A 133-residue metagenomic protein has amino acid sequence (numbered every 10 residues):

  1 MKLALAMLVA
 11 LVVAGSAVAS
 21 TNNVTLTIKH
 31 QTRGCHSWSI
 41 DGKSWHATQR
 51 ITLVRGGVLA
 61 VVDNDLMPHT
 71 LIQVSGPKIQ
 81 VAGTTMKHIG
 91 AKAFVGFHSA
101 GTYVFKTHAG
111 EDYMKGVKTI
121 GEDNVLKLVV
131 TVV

Functional and structural regions predicted by a protein language model:
M1-L5: Bacterial N-terminal signal peptides that target proteins for export
A6-A14: Bacterial N-terminal signal peptides
G15-T21: Sec/Tat signal peptide C-region and signal peptidase I cleavage site
T21-V58: N-terminal edge beta-strand
N22-G34, M86-V133: Extracellular/periplasmic metallocenter environments
T48-I72, K92-S99: Beta-strand cores of secreted/periplasmic/IMS beta-sandwich domains, seen most often in copper-related folds
V74-I79: Change "in extracellular beta-sheet-rich domains … of secreted and cell-surface proteins" to "in beta-sheet-rich domains
Q80-M86: Solvent-exposed serine/threonine-rich low-complexity stretches and specific carbohydrate-binding patches
